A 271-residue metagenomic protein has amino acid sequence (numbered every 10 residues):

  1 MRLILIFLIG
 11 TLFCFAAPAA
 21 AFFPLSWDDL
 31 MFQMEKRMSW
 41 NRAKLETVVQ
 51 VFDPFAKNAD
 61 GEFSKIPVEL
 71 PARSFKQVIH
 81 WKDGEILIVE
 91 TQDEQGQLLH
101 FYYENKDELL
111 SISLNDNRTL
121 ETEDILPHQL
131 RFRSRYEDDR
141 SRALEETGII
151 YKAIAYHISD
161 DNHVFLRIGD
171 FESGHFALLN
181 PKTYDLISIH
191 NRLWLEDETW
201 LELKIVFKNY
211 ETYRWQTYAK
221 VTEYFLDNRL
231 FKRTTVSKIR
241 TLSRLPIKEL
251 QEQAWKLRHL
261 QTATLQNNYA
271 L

Functional and structural regions predicted by a protein language model:
M1-I4: Positively charged n-region of N-terminal signal peptides that target proteins for export
I6-F15: Bacterial N-terminal signal peptides
F15-A21: Sec/Tat signal peptide C-region and signal peptidase I cleavage site
F22-D116, I149-A155: N-terminal mature ectodomain segment of secretory-pathway/periplasmic proteins
F22-L30, S39, Y103-F176, E196-T199 (+2 more regions): Flexible, processing/modification-adjacent segments and terminal tails in exported/periplasmic/extracellular proteins
D83, E104-E108, I125-R131, P181-K182 (+2 more regions): A short, sequence-level motif marking secondary-structure junctions
G96, H157-Q253: Gly/Pro-enriched, hydrophobic low-complexity segments that function as extracytoplasmic propeptides/linkers
